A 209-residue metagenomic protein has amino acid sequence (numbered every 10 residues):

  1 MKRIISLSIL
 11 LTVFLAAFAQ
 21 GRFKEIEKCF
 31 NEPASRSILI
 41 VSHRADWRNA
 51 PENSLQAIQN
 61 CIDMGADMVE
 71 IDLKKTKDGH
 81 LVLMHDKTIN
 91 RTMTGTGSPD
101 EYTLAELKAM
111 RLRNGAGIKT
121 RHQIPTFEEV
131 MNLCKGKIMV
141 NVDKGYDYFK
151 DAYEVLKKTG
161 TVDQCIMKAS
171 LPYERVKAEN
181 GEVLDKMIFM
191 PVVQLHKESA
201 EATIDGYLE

Functional and structural regions predicted by a protein language model:
M1-F23: Bacterial Sec-dependent N-terminal signal peptides
F18-E209: Phosphate-group recognition and catalysis centered on beta-loop-alpha active-site segments
